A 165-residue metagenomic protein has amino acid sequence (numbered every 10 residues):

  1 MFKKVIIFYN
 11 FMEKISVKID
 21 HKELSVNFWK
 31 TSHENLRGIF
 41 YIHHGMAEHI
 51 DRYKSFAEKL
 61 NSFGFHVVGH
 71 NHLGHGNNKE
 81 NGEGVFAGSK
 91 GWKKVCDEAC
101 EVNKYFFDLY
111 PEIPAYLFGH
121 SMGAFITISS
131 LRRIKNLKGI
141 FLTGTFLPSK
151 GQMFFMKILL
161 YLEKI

Functional and structural regions predicted by a protein language model:
Y9-T31: N-terminal cap/lid segment of alpha/beta-hydrolase-fold proteins
T31-I39: Proline/glycine-enriched tight loop/beta-turn segments at coil->beta junctions that connect or precede beta-strands
E34-N35, F106-I113: Glycine-rich phosphate-binding loop signature in dinucleotide/nucleotide-binding domains
H43, H70-H72, T143: Alpha/beta-hydrolase
H44-E48: Active-site glycine-rich loops that stabilize anionic/oxyanionic intermediates across multiple enzyme folds
R52, A57-E83: Conserved alpha/beta-hydrolase
G88-F107: Alpha/beta-hydrolase active-site loop
F118, M122, I126-I165: Alpha/beta-hydrolase-fold enzymes
